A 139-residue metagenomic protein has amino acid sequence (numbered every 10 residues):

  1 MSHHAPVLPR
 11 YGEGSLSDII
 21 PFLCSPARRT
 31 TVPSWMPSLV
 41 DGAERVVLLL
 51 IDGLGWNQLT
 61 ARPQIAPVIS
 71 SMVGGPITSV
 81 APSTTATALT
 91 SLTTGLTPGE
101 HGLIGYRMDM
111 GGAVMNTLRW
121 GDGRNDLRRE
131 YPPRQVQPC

Functional and structural regions predicted by a protein language model:
M1-V46, G53-P138: Active-site nucleophile/metal-coordination loop of metallo-enzymes that catalyze phosphate/sulfate and related
